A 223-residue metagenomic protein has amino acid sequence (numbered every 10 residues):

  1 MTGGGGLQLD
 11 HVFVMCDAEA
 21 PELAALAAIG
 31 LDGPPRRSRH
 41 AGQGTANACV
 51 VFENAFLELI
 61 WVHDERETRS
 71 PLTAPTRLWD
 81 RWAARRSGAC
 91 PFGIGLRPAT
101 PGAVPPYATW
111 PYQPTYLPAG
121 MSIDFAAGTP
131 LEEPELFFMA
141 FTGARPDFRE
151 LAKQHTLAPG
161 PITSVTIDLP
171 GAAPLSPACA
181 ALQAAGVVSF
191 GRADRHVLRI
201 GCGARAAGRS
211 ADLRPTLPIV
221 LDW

Functional and structural regions predicted by a protein language model:
T2-L9, V14-D32, G44, V51-W223: Glyoxalase I/VOC metalloenzyme domain signal
G33-A41: Conserved catalytic-core motifs of GNAT/GCN5-like acyltransferases
